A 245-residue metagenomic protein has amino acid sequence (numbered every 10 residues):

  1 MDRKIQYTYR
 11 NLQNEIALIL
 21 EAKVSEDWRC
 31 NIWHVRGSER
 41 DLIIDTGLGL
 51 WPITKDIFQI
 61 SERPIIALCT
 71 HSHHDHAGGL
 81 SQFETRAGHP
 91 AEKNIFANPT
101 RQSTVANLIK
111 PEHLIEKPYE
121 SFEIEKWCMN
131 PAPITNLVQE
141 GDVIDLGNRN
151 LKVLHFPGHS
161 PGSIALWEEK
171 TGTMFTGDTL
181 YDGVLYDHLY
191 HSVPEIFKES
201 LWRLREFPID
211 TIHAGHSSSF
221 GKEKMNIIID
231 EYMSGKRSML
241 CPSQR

Functional and structural regions predicted by a protein language model:
M1-R3, E26-W28, S72, C128-N130 (+2 more regions): Short solvent-exposed loop/turn micro-motifs enriched in small/polar/acidic residues
Q6-Q59, A165-Y181: Conserved beta-strand hairpin/beta-sheet module of binuclear metal-dependent hydrolase folds, prominently
N11, L18, C69, A87-G88 (+3 more regions): Structural signal for conserved beta-strand scaffold positions within catalytic alpha/beta enzyme cores
Q13-L20, F122-W127, G147-R149: Short Pro/Gly-enriched beta-strand edge/turn motifs at strand-loop
S25, E92-K93, S218-F220: Short histidine/acidic/glycine/proline-rich micro-motifs that form metal- and phosphate-coordinating active-site loops
E39, E62-P64, I209: A general structural motif
D41-I43, L48-G49, M129, P133-N136 (+2 more regions): Metallo-beta-lactamase
L50-V143, K224, D230-P242: Active-site HxH/HxHxD metal-binding segment of metal-dependent hydrolases
